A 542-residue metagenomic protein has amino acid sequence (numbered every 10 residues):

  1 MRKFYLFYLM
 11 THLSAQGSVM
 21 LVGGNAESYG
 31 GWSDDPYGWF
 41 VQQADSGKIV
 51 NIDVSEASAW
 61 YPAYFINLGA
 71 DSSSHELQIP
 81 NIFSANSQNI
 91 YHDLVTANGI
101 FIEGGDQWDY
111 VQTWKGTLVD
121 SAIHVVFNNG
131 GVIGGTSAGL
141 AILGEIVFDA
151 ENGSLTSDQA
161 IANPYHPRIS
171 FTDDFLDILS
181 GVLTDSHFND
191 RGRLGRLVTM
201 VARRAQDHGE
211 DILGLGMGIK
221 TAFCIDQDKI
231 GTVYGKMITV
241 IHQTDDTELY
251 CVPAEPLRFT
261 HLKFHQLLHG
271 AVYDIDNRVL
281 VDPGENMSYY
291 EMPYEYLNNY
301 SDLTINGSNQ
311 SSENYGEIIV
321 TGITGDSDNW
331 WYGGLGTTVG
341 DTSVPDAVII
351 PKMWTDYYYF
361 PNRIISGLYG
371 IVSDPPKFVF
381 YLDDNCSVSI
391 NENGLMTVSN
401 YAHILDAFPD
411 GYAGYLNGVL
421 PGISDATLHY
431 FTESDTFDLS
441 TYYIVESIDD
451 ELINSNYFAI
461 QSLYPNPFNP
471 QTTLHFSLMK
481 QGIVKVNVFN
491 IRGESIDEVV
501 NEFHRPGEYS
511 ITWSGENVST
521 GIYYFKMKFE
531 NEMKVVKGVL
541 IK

Functional and structural regions predicted by a protein language model:
M1-F4, I541-K542: Positively charged n-region of N-terminal signal peptides that target proteins for export
K3-L13: Sec-dependent N-terminal signal peptides
Q16-D45, E56-Y61, D149, L155-N309 (+1 more regions): C-terminal and late-domain segments of enzyme folds
G31-W32, P36, F40-H92: ATP/NTP phosphate-donor binding region
A85-V132, T304: Flexible gly/pro-rich beta->alpha loop and the following alpha-helix that scaffold active-site loops
I102-G104, V126-V147, T304-E317, T321-T324: Catalytic nucleophile loop
L452-K542: C-terminal outer-membrane/trafficking sorting elements
